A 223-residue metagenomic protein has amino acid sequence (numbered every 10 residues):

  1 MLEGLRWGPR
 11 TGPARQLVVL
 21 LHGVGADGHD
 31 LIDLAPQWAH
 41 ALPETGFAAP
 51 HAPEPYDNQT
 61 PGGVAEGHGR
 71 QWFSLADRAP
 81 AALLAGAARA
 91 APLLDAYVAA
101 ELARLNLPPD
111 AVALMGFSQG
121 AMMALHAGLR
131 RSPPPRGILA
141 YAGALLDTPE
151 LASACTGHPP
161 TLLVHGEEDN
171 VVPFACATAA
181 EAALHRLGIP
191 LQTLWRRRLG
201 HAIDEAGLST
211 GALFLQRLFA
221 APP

Functional and structural regions predicted by a protein language model:
M1-A111: Serine-hydrolase catalytic machinery in alpha/beta-hydrolase-like enzymes
G28-H29, P149, D204: Short N-terminal helix/helix-N-cap motif within the alpha/beta-hydrolase-1
L34, A127-G128, F214: Hydrophobic residues on the short alpha-helix immediately C-terminal to a glycine-rich phosphate/catalytic loop
P50-H51, M115, L139-A142, V164 (+1 more regions): Alpha/beta-hydrolase-fold catalytic nucleophile elbow
L102, D110-G157: Primarily recognizes the serine-hydrolase "nucleophile elbow" in alpha/beta-hydrolase and SGNH/GDSL folds
D110, T156-T161, L187-P190: Short, proline-enriched alpha-helix->beta-strand connector loops that line the catalytic pocket of alpha/beta-hydrolase
L162-H165, D169: Short beta-strand/loop motif that positions the catalytic acidic residue of the alpha/beta-hydrolase fold
A175-P223: C-terminal catalytic histidine-bearing segment of alpha/beta-hydrolase fold enzymes
